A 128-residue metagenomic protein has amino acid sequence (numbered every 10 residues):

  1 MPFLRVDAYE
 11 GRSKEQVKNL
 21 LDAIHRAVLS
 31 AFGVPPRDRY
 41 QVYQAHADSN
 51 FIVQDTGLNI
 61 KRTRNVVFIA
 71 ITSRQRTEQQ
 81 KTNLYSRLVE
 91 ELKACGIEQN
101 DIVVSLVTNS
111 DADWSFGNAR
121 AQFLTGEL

Functional and structural regions predicted by a protein language model:
M1-L128: Interaction-mediating elements
